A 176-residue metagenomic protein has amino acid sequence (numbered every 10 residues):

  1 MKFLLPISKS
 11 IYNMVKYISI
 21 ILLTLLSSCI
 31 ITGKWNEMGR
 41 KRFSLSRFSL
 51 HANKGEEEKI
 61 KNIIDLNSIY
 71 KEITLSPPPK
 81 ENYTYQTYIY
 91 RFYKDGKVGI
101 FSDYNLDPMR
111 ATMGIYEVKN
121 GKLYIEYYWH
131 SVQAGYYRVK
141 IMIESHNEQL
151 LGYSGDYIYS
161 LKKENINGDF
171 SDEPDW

Functional and structural regions predicted by a protein language model:
M1-G39: Bacterial Sec-dependent N-terminal signal peptides
C29-T112, K119, Y124-W176: Lipid interaction determinants
